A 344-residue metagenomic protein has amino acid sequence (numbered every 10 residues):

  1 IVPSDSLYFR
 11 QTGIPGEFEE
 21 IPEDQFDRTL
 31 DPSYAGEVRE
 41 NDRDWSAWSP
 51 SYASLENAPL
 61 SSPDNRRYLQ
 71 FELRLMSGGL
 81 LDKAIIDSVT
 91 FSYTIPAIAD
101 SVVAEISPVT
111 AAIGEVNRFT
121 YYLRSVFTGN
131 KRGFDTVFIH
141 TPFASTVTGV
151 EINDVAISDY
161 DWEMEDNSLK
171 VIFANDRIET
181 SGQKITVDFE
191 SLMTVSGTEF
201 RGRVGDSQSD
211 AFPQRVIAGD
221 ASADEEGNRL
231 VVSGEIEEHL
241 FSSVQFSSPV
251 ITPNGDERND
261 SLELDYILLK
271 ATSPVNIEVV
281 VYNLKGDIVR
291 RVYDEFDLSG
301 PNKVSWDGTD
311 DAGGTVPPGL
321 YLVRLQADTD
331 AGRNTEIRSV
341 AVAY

Functional and structural regions predicted by a protein language model:
I1-I95, S145, Y293: Non-cytosolic beta-sandwich-type ligand-binding/adhesion modules
A47-L60, A156-T186: Extracellular adhesion/glycan-binding regions together with long Ser/Thr- and acidic-residue-rich low-complexity tracts
E72, S107-D135, Y266: Short beta-strand elements of extracellular/lumenal beta-sandwich folds
L73, L169-D206: Low-complexity, intrinsically disordered segments enriched in Ser/Thr together with acidic residues
R74-M76, E190-L192, G205-S207, T309 (+1 more regions): Beta-strand-rich extracellular modules
V89-A112, D224-E257: Short, compositionally biased P/S/T/A/G/V-rich stretches that sit at domain boundaries
F138-A156: Solvent-exposed beta-hairpin/edge-strand motifs
V232-Y344: Short loop/turn motifs at secondary-structure boundaries
